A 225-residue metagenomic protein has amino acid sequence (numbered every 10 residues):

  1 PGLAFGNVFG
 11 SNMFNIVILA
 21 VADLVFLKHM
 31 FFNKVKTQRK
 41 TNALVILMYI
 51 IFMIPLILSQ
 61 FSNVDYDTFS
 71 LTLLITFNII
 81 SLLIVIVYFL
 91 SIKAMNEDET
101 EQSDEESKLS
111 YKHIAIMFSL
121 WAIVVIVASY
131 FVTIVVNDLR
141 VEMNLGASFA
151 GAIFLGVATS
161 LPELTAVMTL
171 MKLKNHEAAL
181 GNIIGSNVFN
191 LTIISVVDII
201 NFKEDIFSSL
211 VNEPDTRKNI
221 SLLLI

Functional and structural regions predicted by a protein language model:
P1-I225: Hydrophobic alpha-helical segments, chiefly the membrane-spanning helices and signal/signal-anchor peptides
